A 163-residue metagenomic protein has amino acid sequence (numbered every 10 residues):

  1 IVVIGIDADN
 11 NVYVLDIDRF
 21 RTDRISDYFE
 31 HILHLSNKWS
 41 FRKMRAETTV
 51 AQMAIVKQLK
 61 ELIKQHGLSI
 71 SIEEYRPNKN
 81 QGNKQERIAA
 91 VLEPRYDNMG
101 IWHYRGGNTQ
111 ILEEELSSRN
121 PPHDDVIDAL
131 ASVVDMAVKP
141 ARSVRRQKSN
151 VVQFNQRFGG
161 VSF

Functional and structural regions predicted by a protein language model:
V2-R119, F163: Mg2+-dependent endonuclease catalytic cores in nucleic-acid-processing enzymes, primarily RNase H-like
P122-H123: Short glycine/threonine-rich catalytic loop with a Thr-x-Gly-x-Asp
V133-F163: Acidic two-metal-ion nuclease catalytic site recognized across multiple nuclease folds, prominently DnaQ/RNase D-T
